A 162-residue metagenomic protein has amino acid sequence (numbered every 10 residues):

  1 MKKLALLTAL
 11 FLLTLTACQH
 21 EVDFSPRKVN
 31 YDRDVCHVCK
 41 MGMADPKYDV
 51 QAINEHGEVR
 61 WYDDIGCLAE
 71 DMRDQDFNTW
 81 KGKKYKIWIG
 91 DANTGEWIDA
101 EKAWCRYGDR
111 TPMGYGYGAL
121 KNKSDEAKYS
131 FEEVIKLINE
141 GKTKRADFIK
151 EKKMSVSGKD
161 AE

Functional and structural regions predicted by a protein language model:
M1-L4: Positively charged n-region of N-terminal signal peptides that target proteins for export
T14-A17: C-terminal motif of bacterial Sec signal peptides marking the signal peptidase cleavage site
Q19-E21: Bacterial signal peptide processing site
F24-D32: Short, flexible, mixed-charge glycine/proline-rich loop motifs that serve as phosphate/nucleic-acid-contacting
R33-E70: Post-signal-peptide N-terminal segment of Sec-exported extracytoplasmic proteins
K40-M43, M72-T79, I138, K142: Sec/Tat-exported extracytoplasmic proteins
R60-Y107: Mature extracytoplasmic domains of secretory-pathway proteins
I87-E162: Beta-strand-rich cores of mature extracytoplasmic or soluble domains
